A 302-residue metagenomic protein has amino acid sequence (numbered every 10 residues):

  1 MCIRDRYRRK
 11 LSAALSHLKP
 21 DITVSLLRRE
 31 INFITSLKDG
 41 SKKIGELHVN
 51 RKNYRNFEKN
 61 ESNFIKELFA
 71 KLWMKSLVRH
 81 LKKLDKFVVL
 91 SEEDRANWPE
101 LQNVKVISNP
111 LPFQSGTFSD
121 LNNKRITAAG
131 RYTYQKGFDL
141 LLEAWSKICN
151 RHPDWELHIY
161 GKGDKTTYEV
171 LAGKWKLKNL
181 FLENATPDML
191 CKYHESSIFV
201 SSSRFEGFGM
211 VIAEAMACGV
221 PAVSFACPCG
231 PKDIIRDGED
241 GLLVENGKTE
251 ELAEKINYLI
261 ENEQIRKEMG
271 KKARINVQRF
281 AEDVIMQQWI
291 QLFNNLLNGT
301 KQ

Functional and structural regions predicted by a protein language model:
S12-A13, R51, K66-F87: Membrane-proximal helix-turn-helix segments that form the acceptor-binding/catalytic region of lipid-linked
S25-E30, L47: Short His-centered aromatic/hydrophobic patch
E93, P110: Carbohydrate-associated surface elements
K124, A128-K147, E250: A conserved mid-protein helix/loop that constitutes part of the nucleotide-sugar donor-binding site
Y168-T186: Nucleotide-activated donor-binding/catalytic signature segment of Leloir-type glycosyltransferases, i.e., the conserved
R204: Aromatic "clamp/platform" in nucleotide-sugar-dependent glycosyltransferases that forms part of the donor/acceptor
P221-F225: Short hydrophobic beta-strand element within catalytic cores of glycosyltransferases and related nucleotide-activated
R236-G238, L242-T249, N257-Q264, Q278: Conserved acidic donor-binding segment of nucleotide-sugar-dependent glycosyltransferases
